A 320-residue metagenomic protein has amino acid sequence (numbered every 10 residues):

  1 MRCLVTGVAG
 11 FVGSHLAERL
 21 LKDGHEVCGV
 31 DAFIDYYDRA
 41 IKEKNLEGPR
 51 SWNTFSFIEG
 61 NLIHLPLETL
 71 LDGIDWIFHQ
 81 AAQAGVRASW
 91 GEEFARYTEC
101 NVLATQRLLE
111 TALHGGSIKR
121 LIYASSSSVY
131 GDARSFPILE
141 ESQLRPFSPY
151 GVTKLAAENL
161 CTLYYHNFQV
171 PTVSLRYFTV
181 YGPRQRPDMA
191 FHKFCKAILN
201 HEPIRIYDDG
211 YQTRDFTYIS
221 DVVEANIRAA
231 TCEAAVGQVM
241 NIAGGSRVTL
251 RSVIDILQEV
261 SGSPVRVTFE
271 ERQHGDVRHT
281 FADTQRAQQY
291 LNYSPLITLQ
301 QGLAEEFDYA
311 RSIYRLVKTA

Functional and structural regions predicted by a protein language model:
M1-R176, S220: N-terminal Rossmann-like NAD(P)+-binding domain of SDR-like oxidoreductases, especially those catalyzing
L16, N226-A230, L257, L303-A310: Hydrophobic "lid"/C-terminal helical patch of Rossmann-like NAD(P)-dependent dehydrogenase/epimerase domains
E47-N53, F168-Q169, C195-I206, V260-E270 (+1 more regions): A short C-terminal helix-loop "cap" of Rossmann-like NAD(P)-dependent dehydrogenase/epimerase domains
C100-L103, S148, Q185, M189 (+5 more regions): Residue-level signal for the nucleotide or nucleotide-sugar donor/cofactor binding architecture
L155, V180-K193, N200-E202, Y207 (+5 more regions): Glycine/proline-rich active-site loop of Rossmann-fold NAD(P)-dependent oxidoreductases
D209, G237-M240, T249-D255, G262-H279 (+1 more regions): C-terminal "lid/loop" region of Rossmann-like NAD(P)-dependent oxidoreductases
V222, N226, I242, V253 (+2 more regions): Non-catalytic, hydrophobic alpha-helical segments
L299-A320: Amphipathic terminal alpha-helices
